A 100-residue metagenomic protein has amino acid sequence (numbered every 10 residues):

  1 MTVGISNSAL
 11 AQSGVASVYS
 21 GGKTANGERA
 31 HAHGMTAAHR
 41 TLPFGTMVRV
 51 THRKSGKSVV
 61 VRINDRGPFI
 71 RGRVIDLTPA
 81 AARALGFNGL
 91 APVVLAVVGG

Functional and structural regions predicted by a protein language model:
M1-G100: Secreted/periplasmic proteins
